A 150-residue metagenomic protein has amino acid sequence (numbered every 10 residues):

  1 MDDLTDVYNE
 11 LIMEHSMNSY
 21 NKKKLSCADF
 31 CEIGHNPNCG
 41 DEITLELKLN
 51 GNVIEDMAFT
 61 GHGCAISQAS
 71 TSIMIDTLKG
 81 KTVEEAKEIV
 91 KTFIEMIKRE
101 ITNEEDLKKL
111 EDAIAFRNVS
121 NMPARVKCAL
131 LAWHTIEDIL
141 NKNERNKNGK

Functional and structural regions predicted by a protein language model:
M1-K150: Domain-level signature for proteins that mediate thiol-based redox and metal-cofactor handling
